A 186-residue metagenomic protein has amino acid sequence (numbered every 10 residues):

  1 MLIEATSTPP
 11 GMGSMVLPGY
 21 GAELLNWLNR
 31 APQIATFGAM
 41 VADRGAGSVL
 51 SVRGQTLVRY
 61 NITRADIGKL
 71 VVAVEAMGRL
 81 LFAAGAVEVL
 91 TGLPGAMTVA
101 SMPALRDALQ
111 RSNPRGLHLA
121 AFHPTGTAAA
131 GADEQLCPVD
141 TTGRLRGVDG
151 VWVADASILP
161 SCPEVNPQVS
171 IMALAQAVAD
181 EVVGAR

Functional and structural regions predicted by a protein language model:
M1-L81, N113, A121-G126, R146 (+1 more regions): FAD cofactor-binding and catalytic pocket of flavoenzymes
A76-A84, A175-R186: Internal hydrophobic alpha-helix adjacent to the cofactor/substrate pocket in enzyme cavities
A86-C162, Q168: A glycine-rich dinucleotide-binding beta-alpha-beta segment and adjacent secondary-structure elements that constitute
S161-V182: A conserved FAD-binding loop/helix module that cradles the flavin
